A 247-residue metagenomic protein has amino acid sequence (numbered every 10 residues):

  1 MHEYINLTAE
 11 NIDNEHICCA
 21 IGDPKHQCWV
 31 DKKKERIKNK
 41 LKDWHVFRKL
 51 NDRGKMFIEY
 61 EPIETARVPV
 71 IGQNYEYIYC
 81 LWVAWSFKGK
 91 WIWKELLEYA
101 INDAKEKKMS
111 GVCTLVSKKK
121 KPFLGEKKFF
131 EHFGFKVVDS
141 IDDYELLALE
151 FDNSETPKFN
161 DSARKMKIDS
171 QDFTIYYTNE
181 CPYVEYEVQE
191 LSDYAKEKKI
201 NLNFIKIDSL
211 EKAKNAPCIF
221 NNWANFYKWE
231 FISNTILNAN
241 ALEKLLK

Functional and structural regions predicted by a protein language model:
M1-H45, K49-R53, D161-S162, C181-Y183 (+2 more regions): Short amphipathic alpha-helix that is part of the acyltransferase structural core
R53-E64, Y77, W82: Conserved beta-strand in the GNAT
Y79-K88, K118: A short, internal acetyl-CoA/4′-phosphopantetheine-binding micro-motif in the GNAT/acyltransferase core
V83, G89-K105: Conserved acetyl-CoA-binding loop-helix of GNAT-fold acetyltransferases
A104-K120: Conserved GNAT acetyl-CoA-binding A-motif
L115, G134-A148, I232-N234: Conserved catalytic-core motifs of GNAT/GCN5-like acyltransferases
D142-K165: C-terminal "cap" of GNAT-fold acetyltransferases
K228-K247: Non-catalytic, surface beta->alpha helical segment in thiol-disulfide oxidoreductase systems
